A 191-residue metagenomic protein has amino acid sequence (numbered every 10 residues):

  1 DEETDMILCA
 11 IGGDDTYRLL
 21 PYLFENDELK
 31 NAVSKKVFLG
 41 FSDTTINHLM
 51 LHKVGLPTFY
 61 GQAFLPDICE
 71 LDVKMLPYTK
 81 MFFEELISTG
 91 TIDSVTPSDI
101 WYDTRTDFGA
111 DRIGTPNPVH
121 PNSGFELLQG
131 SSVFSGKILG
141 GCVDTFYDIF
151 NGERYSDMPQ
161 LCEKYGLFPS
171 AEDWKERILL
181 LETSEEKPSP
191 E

Functional and structural regions predicted by a protein language model:
D1-V33: N-terminal small/polar loop signature for handling phosphorylated ligands or for N-terminal nucleophile
L8, L39, I178-E182: Structural motif
I11-T16, L39-I46, E186: Gly/Ser/Thr-rich loops at beta-strand to alpha-helix junctions that form or flank small-molecule/cofactor-binding
L23-L51, P57-P66: Short, acidic/small-residue loops that bind anionic groups at enzyme active sites
M50-K53, L139, D144-F146, F150-N151 (+1 more regions): Hydrophobic structural segments
P57-D144: Conserved anion/nucleotide-ligand pocket segment
I149-E191: Internal helical hairpin/lid segments
